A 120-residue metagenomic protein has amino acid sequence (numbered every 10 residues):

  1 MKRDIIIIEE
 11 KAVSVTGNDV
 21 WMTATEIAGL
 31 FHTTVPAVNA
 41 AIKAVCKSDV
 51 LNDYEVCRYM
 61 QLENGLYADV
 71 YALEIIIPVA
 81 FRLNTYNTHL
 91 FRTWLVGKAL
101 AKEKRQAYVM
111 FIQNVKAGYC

Functional and structural regions predicted by a protein language model:
M1-E26, L30-T33, Q61-C120: Positively charged, aromatic-accented nucleic-acid-binding surfaces
F31, S48-D49: Residues at alpha-helix termini
V35-P36, A40: Key DNA-contact positions within bacterial/archaeal DNA-binding proteins
I42, C46: DNA major-groove recognition helix of helix-turn-helix
K47-S48, V96: Short, charged/polar low-complexity linear motifs in solvent-exposed/disordered segments
V50-N64: Short Lys/Arg-enriched helix C-cap and helix-to-coil transition segments that create basic nucleic-acid-contact patches
